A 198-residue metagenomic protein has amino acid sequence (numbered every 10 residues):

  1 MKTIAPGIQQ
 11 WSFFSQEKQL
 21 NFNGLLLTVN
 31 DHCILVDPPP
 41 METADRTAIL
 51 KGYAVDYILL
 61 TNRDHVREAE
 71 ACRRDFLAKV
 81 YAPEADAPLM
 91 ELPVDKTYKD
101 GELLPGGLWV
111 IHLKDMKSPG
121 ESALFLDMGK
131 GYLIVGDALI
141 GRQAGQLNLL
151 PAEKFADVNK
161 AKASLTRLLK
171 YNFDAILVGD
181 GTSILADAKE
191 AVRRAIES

Functional and structural regions predicted by a protein language model:
M1-D31, L169, E190-R193: Zn-dependent metallo-beta-lactamase
S15-Q16, H32-L35, M41, Y53 (+2 more regions): Metallo-beta-lactamase
Q19-N21, L92, Y98, S118: Residues that act as N-cap/strand-start positions at coil-to-secondary-structure junctions
E42-A82, A175: Active-site metal-binding motif and surrounding structural segment of the metallo-beta-lactamase
C72-D75, A87-V94: Short loop/helix-cap segments at secondary-structure boundaries that form the rim of catalytic
E84-P88, L139: Short, acidic/turn-prone active-site loops that include or flank metal/cofactor- and phosphate-binding residues
D95-P105: Short acidic-hydrophobic, aromatic-tinged amphipathic segments that line or gate anion-handling sites
